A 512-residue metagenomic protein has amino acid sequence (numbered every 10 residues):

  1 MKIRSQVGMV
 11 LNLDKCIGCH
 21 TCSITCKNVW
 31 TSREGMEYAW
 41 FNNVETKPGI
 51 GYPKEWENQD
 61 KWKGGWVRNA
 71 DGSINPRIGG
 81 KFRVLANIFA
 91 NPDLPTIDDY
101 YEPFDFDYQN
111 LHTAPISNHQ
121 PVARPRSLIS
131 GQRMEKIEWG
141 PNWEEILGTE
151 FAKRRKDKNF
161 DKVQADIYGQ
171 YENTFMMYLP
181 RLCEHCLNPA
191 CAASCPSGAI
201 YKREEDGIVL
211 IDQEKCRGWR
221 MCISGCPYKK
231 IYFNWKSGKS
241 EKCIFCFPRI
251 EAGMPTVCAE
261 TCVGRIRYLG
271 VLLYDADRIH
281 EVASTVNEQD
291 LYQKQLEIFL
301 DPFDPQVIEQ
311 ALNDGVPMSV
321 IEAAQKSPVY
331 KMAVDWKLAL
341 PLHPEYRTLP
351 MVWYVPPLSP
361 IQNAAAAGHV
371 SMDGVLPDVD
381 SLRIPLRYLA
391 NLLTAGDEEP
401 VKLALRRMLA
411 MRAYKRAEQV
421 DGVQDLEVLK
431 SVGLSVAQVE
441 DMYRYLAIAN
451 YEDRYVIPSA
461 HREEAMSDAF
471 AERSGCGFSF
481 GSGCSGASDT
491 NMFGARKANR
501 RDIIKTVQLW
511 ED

Functional and structural regions predicted by a protein language model:
M1-D512: Non-ligating segments of multi-cofactor redox enzymes
